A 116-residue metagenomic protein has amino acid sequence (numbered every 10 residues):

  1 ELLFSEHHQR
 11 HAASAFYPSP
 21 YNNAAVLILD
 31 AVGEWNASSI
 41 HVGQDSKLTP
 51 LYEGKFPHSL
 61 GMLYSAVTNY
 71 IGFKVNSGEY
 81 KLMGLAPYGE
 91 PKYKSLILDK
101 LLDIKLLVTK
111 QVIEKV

Functional and structural regions predicted by a protein language model:
E1-V116: Short acidic/glycine-rich loops and adjacent helix/strand connectors that line catalytic pockets where negatively
